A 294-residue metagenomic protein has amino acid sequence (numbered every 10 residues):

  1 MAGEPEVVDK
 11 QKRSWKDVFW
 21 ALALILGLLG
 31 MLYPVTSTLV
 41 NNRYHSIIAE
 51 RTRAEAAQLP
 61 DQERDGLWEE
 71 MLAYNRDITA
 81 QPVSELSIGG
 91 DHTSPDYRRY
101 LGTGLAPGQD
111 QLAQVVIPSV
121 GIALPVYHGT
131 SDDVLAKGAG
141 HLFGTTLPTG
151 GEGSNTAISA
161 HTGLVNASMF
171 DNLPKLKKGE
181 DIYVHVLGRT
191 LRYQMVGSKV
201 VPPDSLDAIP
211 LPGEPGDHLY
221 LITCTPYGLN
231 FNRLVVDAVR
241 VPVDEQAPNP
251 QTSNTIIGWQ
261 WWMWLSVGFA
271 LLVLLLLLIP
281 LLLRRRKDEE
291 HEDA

Functional and structural regions predicted by a protein language model:
M1-V8, A294: Acidic/Ser-Thr/Pro-Gly-rich, low-complexity N-terminal segments of Actinobacterial cell-envelope proteins
E6-W261, K287: Solvent-exposed, non-transmembrane regions of membrane-associated and secreted proteins
Q251-A294: C-terminal single-pass membrane-anchor helix
